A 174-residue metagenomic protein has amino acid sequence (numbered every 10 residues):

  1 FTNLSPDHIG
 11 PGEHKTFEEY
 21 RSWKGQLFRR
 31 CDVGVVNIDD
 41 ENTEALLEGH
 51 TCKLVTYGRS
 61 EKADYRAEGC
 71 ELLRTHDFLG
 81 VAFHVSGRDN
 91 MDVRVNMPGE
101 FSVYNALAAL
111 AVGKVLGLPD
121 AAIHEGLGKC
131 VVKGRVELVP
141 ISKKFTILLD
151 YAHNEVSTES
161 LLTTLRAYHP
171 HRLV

Functional and structural regions predicted by a protein language model:
F1-T146, P170-H171: Acidic, Mg2+-coordinating active-site environments of NTP-dependent enzymes
D40-E41, H153-S157: Short beta->alpha connector loops
V132, E155-V174: Active-site beta-alpha connecting loops in nucleotide-dependent enzymes
T146-H153: Switch II (G3) loop of P-loop NTPases
